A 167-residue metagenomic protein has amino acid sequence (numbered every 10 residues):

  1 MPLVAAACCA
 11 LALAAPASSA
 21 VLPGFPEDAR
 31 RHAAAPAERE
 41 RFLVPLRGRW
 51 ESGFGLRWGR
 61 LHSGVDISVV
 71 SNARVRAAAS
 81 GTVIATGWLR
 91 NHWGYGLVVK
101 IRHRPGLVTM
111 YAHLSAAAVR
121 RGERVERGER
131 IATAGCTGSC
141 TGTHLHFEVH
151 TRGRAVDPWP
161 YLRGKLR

Functional and structural regions predicted by a protein language model:
V4-A12: Bacterial N-terminal signal peptides
A17-L97, R127, V156-W159, K165: Surface-exposed, glycine-biased beta-strand/turn segments
S52, V69, A85, H113-A116 (+1 more regions): A residue-level detector for short acidic-glycine micro-motifs
H62, A78-A118, T143-E148: Zn2+-dependent peptidoglycan hydrolase active-site motif and core
S63, S71-R74, S115, R121 (+1 more regions): Short, conserved secondary-structure segments in the cores of folded domains
V70-N72, G106, L114, E129: A generic structural motif
Y95-H103, M110, E123-R167: Conserved, short, structured surface segments that act as functional micro-motifs
